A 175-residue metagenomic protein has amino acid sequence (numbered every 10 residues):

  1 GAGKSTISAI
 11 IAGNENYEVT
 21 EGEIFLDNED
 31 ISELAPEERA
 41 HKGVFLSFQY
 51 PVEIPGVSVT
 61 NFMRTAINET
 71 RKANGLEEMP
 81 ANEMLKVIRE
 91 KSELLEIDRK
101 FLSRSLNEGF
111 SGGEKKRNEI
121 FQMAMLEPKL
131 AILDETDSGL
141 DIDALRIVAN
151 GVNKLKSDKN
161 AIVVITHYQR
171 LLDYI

Functional and structural regions predicted by a protein language model:
A12: Helix-to-loop junction immediately C-terminal to a conserved catalytic motif
E23-R39, N107: ABC ATPase NBD Q-loop/coupling interface
Y50, G56-K72, V87: Q-loop/switch helix immediately C-terminal to the Walker
M123-A124: ABC ATPase C-loop
E135-T136, D143: Walker B catalytic motif
L145-D158: Helical segment within the ABC ATPase nucleotide-binding domain
K159-T166: Conserved H-loop
Y168-Y174: Conserved H-loop
